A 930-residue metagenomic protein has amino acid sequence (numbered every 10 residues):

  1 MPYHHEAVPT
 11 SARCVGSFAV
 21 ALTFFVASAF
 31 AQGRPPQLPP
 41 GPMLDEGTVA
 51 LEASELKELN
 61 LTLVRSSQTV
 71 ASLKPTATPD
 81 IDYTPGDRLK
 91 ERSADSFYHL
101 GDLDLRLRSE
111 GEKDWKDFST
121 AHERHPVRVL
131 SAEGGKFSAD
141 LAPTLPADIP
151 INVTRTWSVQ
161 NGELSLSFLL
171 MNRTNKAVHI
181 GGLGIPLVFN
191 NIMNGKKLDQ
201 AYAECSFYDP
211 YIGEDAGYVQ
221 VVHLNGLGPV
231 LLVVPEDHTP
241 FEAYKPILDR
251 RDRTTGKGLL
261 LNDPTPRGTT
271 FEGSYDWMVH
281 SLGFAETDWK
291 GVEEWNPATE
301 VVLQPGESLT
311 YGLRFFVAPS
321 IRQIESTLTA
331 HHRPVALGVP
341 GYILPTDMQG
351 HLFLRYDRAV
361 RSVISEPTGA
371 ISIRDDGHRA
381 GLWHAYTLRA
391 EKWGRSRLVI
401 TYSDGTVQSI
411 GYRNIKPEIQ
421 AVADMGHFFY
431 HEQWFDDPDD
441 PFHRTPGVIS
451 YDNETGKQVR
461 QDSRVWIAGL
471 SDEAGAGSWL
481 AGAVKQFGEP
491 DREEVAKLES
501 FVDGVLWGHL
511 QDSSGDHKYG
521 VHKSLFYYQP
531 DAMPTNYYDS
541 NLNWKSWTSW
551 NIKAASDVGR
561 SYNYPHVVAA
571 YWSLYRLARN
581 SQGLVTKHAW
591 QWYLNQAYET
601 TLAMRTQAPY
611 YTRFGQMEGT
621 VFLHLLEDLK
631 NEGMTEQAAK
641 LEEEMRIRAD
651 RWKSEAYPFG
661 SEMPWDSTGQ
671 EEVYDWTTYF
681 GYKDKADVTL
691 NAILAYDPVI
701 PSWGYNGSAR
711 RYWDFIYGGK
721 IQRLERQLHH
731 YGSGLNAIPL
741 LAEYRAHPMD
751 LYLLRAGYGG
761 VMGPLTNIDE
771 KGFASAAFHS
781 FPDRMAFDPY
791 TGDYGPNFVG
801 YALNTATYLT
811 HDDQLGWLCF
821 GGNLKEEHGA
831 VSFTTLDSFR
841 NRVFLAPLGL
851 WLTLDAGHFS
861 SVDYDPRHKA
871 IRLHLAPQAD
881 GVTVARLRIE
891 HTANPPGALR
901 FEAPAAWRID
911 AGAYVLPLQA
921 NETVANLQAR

Functional and structural regions predicted by a protein language model:
V15-S28: Bacterial N-terminal signal peptides
Q32-R267, E272, G291, V301 (+3 more regions): Beta-strand-rich N-terminal accessory domains
G33, R322-P345, G350, E643-I647 (+3 more regions): Terminal, non-catalytic domain-edge segments
R155-W157, F168-N172, G306-P319, Y402 (+2 more regions): Short, hydrophobic/aromatic-enriched beta-strand segments in well-ordered soluble domains
T174-G184, Q323-E325, S362-S365, V884-R888: Short, hydrophobic/aromatic beta-strand segments
M193-K197, S326-D347, Q408-S450: Low-complexity, Pro/Ser/Thr- and charge-rich linker/hinge segments at domain boundaries
R358-D424: Extended acidic/polar, glycine-enriched regions that form or flank non-catalytic beta-rich accessory modules
A423-G734, P739: Catalytic cores of extracellular degradative/oxidative enzymes
